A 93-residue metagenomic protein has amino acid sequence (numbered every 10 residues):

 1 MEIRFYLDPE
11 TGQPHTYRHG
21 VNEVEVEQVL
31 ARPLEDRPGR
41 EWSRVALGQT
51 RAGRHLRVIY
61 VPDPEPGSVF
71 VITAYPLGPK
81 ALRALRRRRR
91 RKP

Functional and structural regions predicted by a protein language model:
M1-P93: Ribonuclease/tRNase effector modules and their secretory precursors
